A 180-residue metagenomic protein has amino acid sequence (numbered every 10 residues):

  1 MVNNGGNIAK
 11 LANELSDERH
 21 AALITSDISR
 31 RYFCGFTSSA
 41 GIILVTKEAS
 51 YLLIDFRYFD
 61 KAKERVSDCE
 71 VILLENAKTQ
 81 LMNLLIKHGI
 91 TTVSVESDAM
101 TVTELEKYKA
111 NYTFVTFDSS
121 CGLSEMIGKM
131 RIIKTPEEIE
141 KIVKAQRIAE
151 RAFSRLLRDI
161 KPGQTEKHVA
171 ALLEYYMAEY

Functional and structural regions predicted by a protein language model:
M1-H88, R147-I148: N-terminal accessory/capping or targeting/presequence segment of soluble
N3, T79-Y180: Flexible, acidic/His-enriched mid-domain "rim/lid" segments that flank
